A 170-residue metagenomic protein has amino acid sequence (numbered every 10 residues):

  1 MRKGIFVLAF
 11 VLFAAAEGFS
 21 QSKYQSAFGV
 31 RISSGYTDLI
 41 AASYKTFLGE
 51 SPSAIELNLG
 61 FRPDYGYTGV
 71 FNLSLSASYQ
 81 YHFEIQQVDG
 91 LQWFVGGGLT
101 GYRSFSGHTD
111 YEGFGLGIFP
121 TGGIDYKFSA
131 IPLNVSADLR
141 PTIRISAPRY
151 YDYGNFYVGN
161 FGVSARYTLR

Functional and structural regions predicted by a protein language model:
M1-Y24: Cleavable N-terminal export/targeting peptides
F19-G66, R170: Short glycine/proline- and aromatic-enriched beta-strand/turn motifs that initiate or cap beta-hairpins
S22, S34-Y36, G69-F71, E112-L116 (+1 more regions): Short sequence motifs at beta-strands and strand-loop junctions characteristic of Gram-negative outer-membrane
R31-G35, N58-R62, G98-Y102, D138-R144 (+1 more regions): Outer-membrane beta-barrel pore domains and translocons
L39, N72-S76, N160-G162: Short hydrophobic/aromatic beta-strand or adjacent loop that forms the aromatic wall/cage of a ligand/substrate-binding
T46-L133: Gram-negative (and chloroplast) outer-membrane scaffold detector with strong preference for beta-barrel transmembrane
A137, T142-D152, G162: Outer-membrane beta-barrel porins/channels
F156-R170: Outer-membrane beta-barrel "beta-signal"
